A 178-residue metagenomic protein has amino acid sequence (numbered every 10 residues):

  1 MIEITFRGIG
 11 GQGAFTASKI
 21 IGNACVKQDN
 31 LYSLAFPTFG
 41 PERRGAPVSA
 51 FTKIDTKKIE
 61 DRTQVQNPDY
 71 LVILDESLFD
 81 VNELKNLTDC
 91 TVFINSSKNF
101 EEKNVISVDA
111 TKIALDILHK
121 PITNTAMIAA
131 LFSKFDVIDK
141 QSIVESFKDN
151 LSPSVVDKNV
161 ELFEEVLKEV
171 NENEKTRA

Functional and structural regions predicted by a protein language model:
M1-A178: Active-site cofactor/cluster-binding pocket
